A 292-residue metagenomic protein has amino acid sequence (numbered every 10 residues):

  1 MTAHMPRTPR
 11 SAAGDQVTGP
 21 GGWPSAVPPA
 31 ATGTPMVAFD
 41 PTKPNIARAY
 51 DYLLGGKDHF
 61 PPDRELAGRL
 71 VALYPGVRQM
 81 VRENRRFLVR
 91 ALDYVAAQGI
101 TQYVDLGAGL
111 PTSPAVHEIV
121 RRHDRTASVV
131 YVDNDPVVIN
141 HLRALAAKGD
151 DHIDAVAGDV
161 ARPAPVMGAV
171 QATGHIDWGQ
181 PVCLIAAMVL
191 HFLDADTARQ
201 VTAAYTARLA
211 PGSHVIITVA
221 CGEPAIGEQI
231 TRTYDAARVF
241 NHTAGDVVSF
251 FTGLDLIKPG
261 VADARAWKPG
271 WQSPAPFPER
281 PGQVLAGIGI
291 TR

Functional and structural regions predicted by a protein language model:
M1-G158, R162-A164, G168-W178, T206 (+1 more regions): Rossmann-like AdoMet
V156, V182-A186, V201-T202, R208-A220: Conserved beta-strand signature within the Rossmann-like core of class I S-adenosyl-L-methionine
D159-A164, H191-R199: Active-site glycine- and acidic-residue-rich loops that bind and position anionic ligands or nucleotide-like cofactors
I176-L190: Short SAM/SAH-binding signature in class I
V189-F192, A220-P224: Short "lid" loop at the C-terminus of a central beta-strand within the Rossmann-like core of SAM-dependent
G222-A237: Short, glycine-/aromatic-enriched active-site segment of Class I SAM-dependent methyltransferases
R238-A264: Short alpha-helix
W267-R292: Core SAM-dependent methyltransferase catalytic element
